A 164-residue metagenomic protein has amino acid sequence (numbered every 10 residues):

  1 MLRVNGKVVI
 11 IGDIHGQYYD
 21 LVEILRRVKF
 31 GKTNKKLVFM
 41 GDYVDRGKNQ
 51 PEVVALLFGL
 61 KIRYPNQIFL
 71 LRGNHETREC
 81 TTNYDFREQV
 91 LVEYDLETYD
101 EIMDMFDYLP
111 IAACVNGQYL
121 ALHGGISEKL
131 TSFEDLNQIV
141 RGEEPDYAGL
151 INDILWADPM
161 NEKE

Functional and structural regions predicted by a protein language model:
M1-E164: Feature recognizes metal-dependent phosphohydrolase scaffolds
